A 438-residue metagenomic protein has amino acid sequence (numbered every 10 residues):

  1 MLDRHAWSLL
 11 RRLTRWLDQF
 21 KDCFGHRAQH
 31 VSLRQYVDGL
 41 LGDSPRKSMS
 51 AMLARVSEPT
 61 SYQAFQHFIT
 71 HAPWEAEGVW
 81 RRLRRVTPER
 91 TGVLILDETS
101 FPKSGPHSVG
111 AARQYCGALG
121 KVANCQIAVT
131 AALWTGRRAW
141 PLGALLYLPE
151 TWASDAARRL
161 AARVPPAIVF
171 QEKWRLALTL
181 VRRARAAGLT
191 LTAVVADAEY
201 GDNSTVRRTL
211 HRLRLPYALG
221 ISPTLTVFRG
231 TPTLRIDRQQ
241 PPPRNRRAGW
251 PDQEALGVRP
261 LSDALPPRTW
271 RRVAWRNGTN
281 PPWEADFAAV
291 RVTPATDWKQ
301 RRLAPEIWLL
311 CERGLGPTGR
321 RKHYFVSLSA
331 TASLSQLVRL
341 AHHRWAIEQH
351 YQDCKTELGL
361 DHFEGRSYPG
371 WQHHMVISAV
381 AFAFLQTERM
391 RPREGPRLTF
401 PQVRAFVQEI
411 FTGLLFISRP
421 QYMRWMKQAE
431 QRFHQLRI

Functional and structural regions predicted by a protein language model:
M1-V195, E199-L219, P223-T226, P241 (+3 more regions): Conserved, well-structured functional cores that handle cations and Mg-NTP chemistry
T14, G136-P166, S222, V227-A346 (+2 more regions): An anionic, glycine-rich sequence signature occurring as long contiguous blocks
R34-D43, T130, M375-E388, E409-T412: Short, hydrophobic/amphipathic alpha-helical patches that form generic packing surfaces within helical domains
P45, T60-S61, G316-R321, S329-L334 (+1 more regions): Short acidic (Asp/Glu) and glycine-rich catalytic loops that position anionic groups and cofactors
G92, F416-I438: Long, charge-rich low-complexity segments
I127, A346, H350, H373-A379: Catalytic-loop motifs flanking and including active-site residues across diverse enzymes
T205, V326, A332-A341, K355-Q372 (+1 more regions): Short, solvent-exposed helix-loop connector elements
L385-L415: Conserved nucleotidyltransferase catalytic core and NTase-mimicking acidic/glycine-rich helix/loop elements in nucleic
